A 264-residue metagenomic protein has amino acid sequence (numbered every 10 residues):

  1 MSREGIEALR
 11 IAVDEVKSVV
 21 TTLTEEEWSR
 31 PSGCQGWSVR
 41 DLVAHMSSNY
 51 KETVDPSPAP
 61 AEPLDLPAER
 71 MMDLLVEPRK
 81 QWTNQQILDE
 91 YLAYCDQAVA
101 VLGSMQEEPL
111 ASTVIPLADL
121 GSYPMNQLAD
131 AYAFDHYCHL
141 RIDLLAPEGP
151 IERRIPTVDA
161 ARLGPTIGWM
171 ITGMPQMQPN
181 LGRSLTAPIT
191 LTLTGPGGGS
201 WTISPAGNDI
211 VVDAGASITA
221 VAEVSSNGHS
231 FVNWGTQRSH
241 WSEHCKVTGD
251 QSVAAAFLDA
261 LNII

Functional and structural regions predicted by a protein language model:
M1-A44, V54: An N-terminal domain-cap segment
M1-E4, K51-S104, E108-T113: Short, helix-capping/interhelical loops that line the mouth of catalytic, cofactor-, or ligand-binding pockets
I6-L9, L88-Y91, D130-A133: Hydrophobic packing residues in well-ordered alpha-helices of helical domains and bundles
A12-E15, V19, N49, Y94-Q97 (+2 more regions): Amphipathic, well-ordered alpha-helical segments in soluble domains
S29-E69, P116-P179: Short, contiguous alpha-helical
R162-T202: A glycine-rich beta-turn/hairpin centered on an aromatic-Pro dipeptide
T194-V221: Acidic/His-leaning functional-site neighborhoods
G215-I264: C-terminal interaction segments
